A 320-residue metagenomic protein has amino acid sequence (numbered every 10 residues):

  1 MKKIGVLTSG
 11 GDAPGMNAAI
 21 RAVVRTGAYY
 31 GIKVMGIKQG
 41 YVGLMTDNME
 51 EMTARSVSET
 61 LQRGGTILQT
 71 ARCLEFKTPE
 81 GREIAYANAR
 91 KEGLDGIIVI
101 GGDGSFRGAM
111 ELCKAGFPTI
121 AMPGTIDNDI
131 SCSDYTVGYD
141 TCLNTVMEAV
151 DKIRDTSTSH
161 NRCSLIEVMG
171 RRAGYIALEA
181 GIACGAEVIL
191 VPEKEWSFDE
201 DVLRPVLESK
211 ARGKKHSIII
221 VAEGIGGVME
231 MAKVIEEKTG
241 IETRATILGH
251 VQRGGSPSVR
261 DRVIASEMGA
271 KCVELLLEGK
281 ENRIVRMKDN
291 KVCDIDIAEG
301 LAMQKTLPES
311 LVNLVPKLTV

Functional and structural regions predicted by a protein language model:
M1-M45: N-terminal phosphate-binding or glycine-rich loops at protein starts, especially the Walker A/P-loop of NTPases
S9-D12, I37-V42, R72-C73, G102-G104 (+7 more regions): Short, ordered loop/turn segments at secondary-structure junctions
A18-V23, G104-F117, A177: Short Gly/Thr/Asp-enriched flexible loops that form oxyanion-binding sites at enzyme active sites
I32-K38, T156-C163, K215-I219, E242-L248 (+1 more regions): Flexible, glycine/charged-enriched surface loops at secondary-structure junctions
L44-I97, G104-S105, V137-N144, E148 (+1 more regions): Glycine-rich oxoanion-binding loops at beta->alpha junctions
V99-G101, E111, Y139-E242: Accessory alpha-helical/coil subdomains and C-terminal extensions that flank or cap enzyme catalytic cores
C113-G138, T145, L190-K194, I247: Short, acidic/small-residue loops that bind anionic groups at enzyme active sites
G227-E230, I235-V320: C-terminal non-catalytic interaction/assembly regions of soluble proteins
